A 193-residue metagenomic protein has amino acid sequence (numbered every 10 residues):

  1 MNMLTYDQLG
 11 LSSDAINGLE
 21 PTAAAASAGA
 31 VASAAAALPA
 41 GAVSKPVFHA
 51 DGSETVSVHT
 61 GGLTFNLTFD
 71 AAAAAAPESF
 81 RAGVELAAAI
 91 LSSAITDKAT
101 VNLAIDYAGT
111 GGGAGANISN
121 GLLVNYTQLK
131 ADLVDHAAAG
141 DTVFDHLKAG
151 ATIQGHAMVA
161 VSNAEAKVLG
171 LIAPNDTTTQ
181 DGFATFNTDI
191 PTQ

Functional and structural regions predicted by a protein language model:
M1-Q193: Extracellular zinc-dependent metalloprotease catalytic-domain scaffold
